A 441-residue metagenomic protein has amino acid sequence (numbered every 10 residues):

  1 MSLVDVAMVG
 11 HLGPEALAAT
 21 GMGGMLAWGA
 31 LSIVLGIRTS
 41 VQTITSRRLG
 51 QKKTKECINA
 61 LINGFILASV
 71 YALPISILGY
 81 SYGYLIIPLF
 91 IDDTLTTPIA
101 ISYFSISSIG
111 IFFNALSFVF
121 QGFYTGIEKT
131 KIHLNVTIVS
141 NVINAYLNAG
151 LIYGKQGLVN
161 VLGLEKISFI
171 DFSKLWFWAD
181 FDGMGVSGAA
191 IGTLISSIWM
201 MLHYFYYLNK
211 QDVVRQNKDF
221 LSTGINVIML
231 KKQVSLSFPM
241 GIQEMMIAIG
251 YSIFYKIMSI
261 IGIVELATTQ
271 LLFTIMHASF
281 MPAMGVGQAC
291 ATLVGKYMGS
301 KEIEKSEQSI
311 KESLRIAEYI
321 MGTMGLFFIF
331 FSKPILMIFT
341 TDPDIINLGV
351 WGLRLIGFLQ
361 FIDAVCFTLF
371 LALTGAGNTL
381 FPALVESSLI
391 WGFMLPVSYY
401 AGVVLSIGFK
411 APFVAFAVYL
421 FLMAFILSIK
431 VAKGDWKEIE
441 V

Functional and structural regions predicted by a protein language model:
M1, A30, V34, P74 (+15 more regions): Residue-level hotspots within pore-lining transmembrane alpha-helices of multi-pass secondary transporters
M1-A18, I87-T94, G150-G154, W176-M184 (+5 more regions): Helix-terminus/linker motif at the lipid-water interface of multi-pass membrane proteins
M1-D5, I106, S117, S140 (+5 more regions): Transmembrane helical elements of multi-pass membrane transporters/channels
L3-A7, V119-F123, V142-G150, F205 (+8 more regions): Alpha-helical transmembrane segments of multipass membrane proteins
L17-Y80, N114-E128, I132-H133, Y255 (+2 more regions): Small-residue-rich hydrophobic transmembrane alpha-helices
L35-R38, S107-T125, H133-N141, A189-Y204 (+5 more regions): Short runs within selected transmembrane alpha-helices of multi-pass transporters and secretion channels
T45-F112, V159-F238, V294-L359, A401-V441: Short alpha-helical transmembrane segments in multi-pass integral membrane proteins
A68, F123-I152, G157-S173, S187-A190 (+3 more regions): Alpha-helical transmembrane segments of multi-pass membrane transporters/permeases
